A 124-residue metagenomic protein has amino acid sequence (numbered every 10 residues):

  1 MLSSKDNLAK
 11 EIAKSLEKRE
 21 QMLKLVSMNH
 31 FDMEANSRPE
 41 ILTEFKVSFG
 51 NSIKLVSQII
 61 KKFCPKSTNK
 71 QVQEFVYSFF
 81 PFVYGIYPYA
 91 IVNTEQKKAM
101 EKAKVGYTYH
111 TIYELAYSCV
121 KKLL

Functional and structural regions predicted by a protein language model:
M1, N29-M33, I60, A90: Secondary-structure edge/capping motif, primarily at the C-terminal ends of alpha-helices and the immediately following
M1-L23, V72-F79: Hydrophobic alpha-helical connector segments
L2, C64-N69: Membrane-interface helix-boundary motifs at transmembrane edges
K5, L42-F45, F49, I53 (+2 more regions): Hydrophobic packing residues in well-ordered alpha-helices of helical domains and bundles
A13-S52, Y107: Short secondary-structure transition hinges
D32-N36, Q71, A99-A103: A short small-residue
S48, S67-Q71, S78: Interfacial alpha-helical end/capping and short helix-turn segments at domain and membrane boundaries
K54-K62, K66, F82-L124: C-terminal peripheral helix-coil segments that are non-catalytic and often amphipathic
